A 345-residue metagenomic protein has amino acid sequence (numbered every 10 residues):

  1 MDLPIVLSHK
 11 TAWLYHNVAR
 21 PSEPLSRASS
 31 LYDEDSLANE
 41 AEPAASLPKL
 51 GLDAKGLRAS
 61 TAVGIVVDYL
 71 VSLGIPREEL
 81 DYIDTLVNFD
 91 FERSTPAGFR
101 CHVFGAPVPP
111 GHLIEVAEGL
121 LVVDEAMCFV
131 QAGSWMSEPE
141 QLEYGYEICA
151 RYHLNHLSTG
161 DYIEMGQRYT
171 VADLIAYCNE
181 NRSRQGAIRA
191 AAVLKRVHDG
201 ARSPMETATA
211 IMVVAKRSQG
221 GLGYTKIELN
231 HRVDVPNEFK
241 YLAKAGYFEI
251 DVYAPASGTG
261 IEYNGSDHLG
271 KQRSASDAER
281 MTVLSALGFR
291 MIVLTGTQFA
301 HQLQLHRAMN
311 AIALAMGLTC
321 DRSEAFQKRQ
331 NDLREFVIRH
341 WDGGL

Functional and structural regions predicted by a protein language model:
M1-Q185, C320, E324, N331-L345: Short gly/ser-rich loop at a beta-strand->alpha-helix junction or flexible surface loop bordering the NTP-binding
E164-L345: Surface segments flanking catalytic/ligand-binding clefts of nucleic-acid enzymes
